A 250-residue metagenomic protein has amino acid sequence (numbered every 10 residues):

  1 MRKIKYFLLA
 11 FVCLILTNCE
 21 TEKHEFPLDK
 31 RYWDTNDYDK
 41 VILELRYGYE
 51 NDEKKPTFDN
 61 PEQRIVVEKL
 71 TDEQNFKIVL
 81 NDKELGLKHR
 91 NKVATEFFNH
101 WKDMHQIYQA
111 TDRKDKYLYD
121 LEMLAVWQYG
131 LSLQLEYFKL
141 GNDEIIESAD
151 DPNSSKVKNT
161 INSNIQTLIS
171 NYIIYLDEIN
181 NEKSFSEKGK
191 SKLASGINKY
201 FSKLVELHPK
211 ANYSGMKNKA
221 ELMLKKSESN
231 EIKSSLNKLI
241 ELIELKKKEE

Functional and structural regions predicted by a protein language model:
M1-H24: Classical Sec-dependent N-terminal signal peptides that target proteins to the secretory pathway
C19-E250: Non-catalytic all-alpha helical scaffold/repeat segments
